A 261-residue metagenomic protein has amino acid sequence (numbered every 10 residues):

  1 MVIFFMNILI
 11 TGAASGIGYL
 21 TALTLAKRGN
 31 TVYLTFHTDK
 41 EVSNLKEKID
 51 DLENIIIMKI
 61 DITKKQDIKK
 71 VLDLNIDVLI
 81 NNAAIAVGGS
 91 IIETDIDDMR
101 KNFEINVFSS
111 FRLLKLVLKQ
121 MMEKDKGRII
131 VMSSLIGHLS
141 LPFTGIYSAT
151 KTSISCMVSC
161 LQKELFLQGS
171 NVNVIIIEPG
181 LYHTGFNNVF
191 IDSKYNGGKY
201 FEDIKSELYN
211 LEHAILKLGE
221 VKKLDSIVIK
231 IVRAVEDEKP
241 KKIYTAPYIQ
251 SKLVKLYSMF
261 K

Functional and structural regions predicted by a protein language model:
A14-G16: Conserved glycine-rich cofactor-binding loop
R28-S43: Conserved glycine-rich Rossmann-like NAD(P)H-binding loop of the short-chain dehydrogenase/reductase
I68, S90-I91, D98-R100: Substrate-binding pocket helix/loop in short-chain dehydrogenase/reductase
N82-V87: Conserved NAD(P)H cofactor-binding loop of Rossmann-fold oxidoreductase domains
L114, T150-S153: Active-site helix of classical SDR
S134: Residue(s) in the substrate-gating loop at a strand-loop-helix junction that position the organic substrate next
L167-K241: SDR active-site lid
